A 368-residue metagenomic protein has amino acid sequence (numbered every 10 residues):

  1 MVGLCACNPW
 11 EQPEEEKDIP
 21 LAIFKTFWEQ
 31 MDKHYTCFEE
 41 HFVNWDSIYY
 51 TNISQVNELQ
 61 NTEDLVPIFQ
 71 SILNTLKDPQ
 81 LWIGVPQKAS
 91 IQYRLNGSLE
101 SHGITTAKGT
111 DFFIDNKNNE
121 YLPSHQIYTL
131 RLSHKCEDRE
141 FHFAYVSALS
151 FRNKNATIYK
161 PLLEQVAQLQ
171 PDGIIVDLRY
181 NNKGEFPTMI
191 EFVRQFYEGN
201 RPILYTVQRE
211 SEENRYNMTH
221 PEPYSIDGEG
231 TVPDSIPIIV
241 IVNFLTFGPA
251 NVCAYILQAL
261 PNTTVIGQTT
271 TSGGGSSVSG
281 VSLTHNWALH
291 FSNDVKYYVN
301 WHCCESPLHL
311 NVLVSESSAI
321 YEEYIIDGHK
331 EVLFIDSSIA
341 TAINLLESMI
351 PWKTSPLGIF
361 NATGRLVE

Functional and structural regions predicted by a protein language model:
M1-C5: Sec-dependent bacterial lipoprotein signal peptides
A6-Q208, Y216-M218, S348: Flexible, low-complexity junctional segments that flank or bridge functional domains
N8-K25, A144, G173, N182-E368: C-terminal "post-core" interaction segments
